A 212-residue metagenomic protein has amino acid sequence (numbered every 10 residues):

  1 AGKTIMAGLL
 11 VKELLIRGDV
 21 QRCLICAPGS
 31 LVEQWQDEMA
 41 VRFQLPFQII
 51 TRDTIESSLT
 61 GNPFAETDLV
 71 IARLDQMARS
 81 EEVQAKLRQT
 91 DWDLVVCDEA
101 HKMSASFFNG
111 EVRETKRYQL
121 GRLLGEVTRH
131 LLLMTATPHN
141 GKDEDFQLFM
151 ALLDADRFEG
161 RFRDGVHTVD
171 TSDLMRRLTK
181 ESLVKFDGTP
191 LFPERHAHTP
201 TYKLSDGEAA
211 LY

Functional and structural regions predicted by a protein language model:
A1, M6-W35, V127: Conserved SF1/SF2 helicase motif Ia
G2, M103-S106, N140: Catalytic P-loop NTPase motifs of RecA-like helicase/translocase cores
K12, L59-G61, Q84-A85, R122: Short hydrophobic/charged patches on amphipathic alpha-helices used for structural packing and interfaces
L31-I55, L153-D156: Conserved helix-turn-beta segment of the N-terminal RecA-like "Helicase ATP-binding" lobe in SF1/SF2 helicases
I49-S58, L74-R79: Conserved helicase motor
E56-V70: Conserved motor-coupling elements within RecA-like helicase/translocase cores
E66, I71-W92, F107-R129, L133-H139 (+1 more regions): Inter-lobe coupling linker of SF2 helicases/translocases
D98-E99: Walker B catalytic acidic pair
